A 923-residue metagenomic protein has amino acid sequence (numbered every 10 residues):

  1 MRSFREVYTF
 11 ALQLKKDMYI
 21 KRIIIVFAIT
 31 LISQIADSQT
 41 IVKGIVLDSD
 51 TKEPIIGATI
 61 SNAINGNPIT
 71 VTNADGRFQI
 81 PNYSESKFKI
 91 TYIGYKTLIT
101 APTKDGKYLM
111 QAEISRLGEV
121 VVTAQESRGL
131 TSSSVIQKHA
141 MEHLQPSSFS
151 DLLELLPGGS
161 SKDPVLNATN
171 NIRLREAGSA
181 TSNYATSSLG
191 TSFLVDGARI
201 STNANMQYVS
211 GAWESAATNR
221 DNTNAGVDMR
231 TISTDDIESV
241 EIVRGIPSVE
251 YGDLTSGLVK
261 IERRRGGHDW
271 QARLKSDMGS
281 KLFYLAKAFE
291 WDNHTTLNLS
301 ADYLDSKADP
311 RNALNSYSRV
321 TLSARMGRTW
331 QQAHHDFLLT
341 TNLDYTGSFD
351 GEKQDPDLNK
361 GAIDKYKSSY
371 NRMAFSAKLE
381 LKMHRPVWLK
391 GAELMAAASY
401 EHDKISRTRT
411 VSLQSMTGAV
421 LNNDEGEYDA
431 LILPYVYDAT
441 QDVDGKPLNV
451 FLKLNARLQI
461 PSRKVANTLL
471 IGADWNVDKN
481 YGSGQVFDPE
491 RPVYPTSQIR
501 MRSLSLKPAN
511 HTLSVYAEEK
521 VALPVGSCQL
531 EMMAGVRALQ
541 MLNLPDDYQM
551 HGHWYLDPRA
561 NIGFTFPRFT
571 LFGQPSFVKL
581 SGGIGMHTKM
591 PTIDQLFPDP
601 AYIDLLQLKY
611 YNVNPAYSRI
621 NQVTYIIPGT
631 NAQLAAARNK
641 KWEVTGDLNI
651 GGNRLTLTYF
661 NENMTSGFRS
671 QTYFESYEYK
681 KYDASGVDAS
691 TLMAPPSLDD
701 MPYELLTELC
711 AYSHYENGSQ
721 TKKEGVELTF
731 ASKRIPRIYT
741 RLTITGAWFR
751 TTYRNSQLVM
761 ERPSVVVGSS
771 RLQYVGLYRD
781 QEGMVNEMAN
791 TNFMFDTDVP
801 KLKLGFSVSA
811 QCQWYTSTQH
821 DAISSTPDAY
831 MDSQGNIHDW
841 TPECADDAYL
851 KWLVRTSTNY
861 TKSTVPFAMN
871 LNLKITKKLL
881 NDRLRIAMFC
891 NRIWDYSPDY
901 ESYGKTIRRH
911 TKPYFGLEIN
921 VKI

Functional and structural regions predicted by a protein language model:
L47-T51, A58-A63, K89-Y95, D105-H143: Short, acidic, small-residue-rich periplasmic hinge/interaction motif at the N-terminus of Gram-negative outer-membrane
Q79, A198-V243: Short acidic/polar hinge/loop motifs at secondary-structure boundaries that mediate gating or recognition
G106-Q111, F149-L152, N171-R173, L194 (+2 more regions): N-terminal periplasmic accessory domains that precede and gate Gram-negative outer-membrane beta-barrel machines
E154-G211: Extracytoplasmic beta-strand/coil segments of soluble accessory domains associated with Gram-negative outer-membrane
W213, T588, M664-S666, S670-T672 (+3 more regions): C-terminal beta-signal and adjacent terminal beta-strands/loops of Gram-negative outer-membrane beta-barrel proteins
T329-S348, Y366-D547, R568, G725-E727: Face-selective signature of the C-terminal outer-membrane beta-barrel domain
L506-R654, T658-E662: Structural signature of Gram-negative outer-membrane beta-barrels, strongest in the C-terminal barrel of TonB-dependent
G526-Q529, N663, K680-I823: Gram-negative outer-membrane beta-barrel transporters
